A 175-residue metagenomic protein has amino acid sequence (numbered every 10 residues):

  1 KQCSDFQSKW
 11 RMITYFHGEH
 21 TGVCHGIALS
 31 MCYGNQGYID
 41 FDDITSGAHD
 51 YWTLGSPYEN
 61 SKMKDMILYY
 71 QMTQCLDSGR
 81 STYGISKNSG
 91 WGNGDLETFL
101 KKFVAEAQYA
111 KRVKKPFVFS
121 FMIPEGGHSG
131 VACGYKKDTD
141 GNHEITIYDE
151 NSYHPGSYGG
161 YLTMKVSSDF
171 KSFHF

Functional and structural regions predicted by a protein language model:
K1, K9, K62-K64, K87 (+5 more regions): Context-gated lysine
K1-T98: Cysteine-nucleophile protease catalytic domains, especially the papain-like/related folds used in DUB/UBL proteases
F6, F16, F41, F99 (+3 more regions): Phenylalanine-focused residue identity feature
M12-H17, T21, G34-D40, M122-G130 (+2 more regions): Generic structural signal for short, solvent-exposed loop/turn connectors between secondary structure elements
H17-H20, H25, H49, H128 (+3 more regions): Histidine (H) residue identity feature
S89-Y148: Active-site-adjacent substructure of cysteine-protease-like catalytic cores
P124-G126, K136-F175: Cys-His-centered catalytic/binding microenvironment captured across papain-like cysteine peptidases and homologous
